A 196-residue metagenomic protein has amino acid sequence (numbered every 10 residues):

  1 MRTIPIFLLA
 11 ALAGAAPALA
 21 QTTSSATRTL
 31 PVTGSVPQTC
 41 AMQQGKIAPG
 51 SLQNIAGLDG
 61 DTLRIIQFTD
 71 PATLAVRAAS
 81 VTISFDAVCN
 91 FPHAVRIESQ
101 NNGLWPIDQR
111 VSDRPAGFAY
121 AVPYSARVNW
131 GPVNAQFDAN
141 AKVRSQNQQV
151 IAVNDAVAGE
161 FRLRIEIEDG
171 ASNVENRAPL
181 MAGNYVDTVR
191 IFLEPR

Functional and structural regions predicted by a protein language model:
M1-I4: Positively charged n-region of N-terminal signal peptides that target proteins for export
F7-A15: Bacterial N-terminal signal peptides
A16-A20: Sec/Tat signal peptide C-region and signal peptidase I cleavage site
Q21-P123, Q149, V153-R196: N-terminal small/polar-rich segments of proteins
A126: Acidic, glycine-rich loop-and-strand cores that form catalytic or ligand-binding grooves in diverse globular domains
G131-A158: Extended, solvent-exposed segments with strong compositional bias
